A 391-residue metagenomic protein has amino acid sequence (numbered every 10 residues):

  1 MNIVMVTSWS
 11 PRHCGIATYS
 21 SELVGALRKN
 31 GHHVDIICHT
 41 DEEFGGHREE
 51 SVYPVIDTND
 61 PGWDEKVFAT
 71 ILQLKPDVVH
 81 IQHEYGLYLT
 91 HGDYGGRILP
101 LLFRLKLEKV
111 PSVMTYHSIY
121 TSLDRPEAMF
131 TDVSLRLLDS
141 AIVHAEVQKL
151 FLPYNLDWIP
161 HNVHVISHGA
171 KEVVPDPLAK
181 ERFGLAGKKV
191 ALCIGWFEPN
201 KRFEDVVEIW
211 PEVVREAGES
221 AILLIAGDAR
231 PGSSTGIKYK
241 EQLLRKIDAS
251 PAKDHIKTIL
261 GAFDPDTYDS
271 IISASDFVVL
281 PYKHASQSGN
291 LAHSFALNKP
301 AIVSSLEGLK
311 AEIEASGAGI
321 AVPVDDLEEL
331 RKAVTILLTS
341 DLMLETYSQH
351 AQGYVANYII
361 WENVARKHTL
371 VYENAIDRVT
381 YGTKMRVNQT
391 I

Functional and structural regions predicted by a protein language model:
R136-P175, G382: Donor nucleotide-sugar binding/catalytic pocket of nucleotide-sugar-dependent glycosyltransferases
V174-L185, E241-L243, Y381: A short helix/loop element that forms part of the nucleotide-sugar donor recognition site in Leloir-type
L185-K201, V207-W210, L223-I225: Conserved donor-binding/catalytic core segment of Leloir-type glycosyltransferases
G227, G236-D269: Nucleotide-activated donor-binding/catalytic signature segment of Leloir-type glycosyltransferases, i.e., the conserved
S270-S286, K299: Acidic donor-binding loop of glycosyltransferase active sites
P300-S304: Short hydrophobic beta-strand element within catalytic cores of glycosyltransferases and related nucleotide-activated
S316, I320-L327, I336-L342: Conserved acidic donor-binding segment of nucleotide-sugar-dependent glycosyltransferases
I336, M343-Y358, L370: A short, well-ordered alpha-helix in the C-terminal region of glycosyltransferases
